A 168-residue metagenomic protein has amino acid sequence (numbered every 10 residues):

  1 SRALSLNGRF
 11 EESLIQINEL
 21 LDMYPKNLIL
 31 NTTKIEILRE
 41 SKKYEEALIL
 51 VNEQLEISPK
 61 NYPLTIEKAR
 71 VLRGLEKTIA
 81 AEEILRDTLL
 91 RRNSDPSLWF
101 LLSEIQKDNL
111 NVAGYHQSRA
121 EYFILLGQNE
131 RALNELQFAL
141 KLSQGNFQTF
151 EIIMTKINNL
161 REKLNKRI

Functional and structural regions predicted by a protein language model:
N7, S41, L75, N109-L110 (+2 more regions): Structural motif corresponding to the intra-repeat A-B loop/turn of tetratricopeptide repeats
F10, Y44, T78, V112-A113 (+1 more regions): TPR-repeat structural position
K34, K68, L102, R119 (+2 more regions): Structural register within alpha-helical repeat arrays
Y122-I168: Terminal, low-structured helical/coil segments at or just beyond the last alpha-helical repeat
